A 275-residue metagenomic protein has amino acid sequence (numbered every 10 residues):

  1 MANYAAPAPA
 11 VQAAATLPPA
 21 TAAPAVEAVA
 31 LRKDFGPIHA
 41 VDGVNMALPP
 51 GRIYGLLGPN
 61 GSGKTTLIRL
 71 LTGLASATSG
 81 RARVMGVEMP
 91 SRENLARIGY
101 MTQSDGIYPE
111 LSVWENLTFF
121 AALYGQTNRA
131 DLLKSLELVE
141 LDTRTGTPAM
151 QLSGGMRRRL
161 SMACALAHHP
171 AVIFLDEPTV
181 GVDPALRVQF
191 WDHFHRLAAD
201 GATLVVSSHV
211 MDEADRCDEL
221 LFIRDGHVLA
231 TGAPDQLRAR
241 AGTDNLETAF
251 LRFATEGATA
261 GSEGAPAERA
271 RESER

Functional and structural regions predicted by a protein language model:
T72: Helix-to-loop junction immediately C-terminal to a conserved catalytic motif
G80-A96: Conserved ABC transporter NBD signature motif
T118, A122, R129-R144: Conserved ABC ATPase "signature" region
I173-E177: Catalytic Walker B motif of ABC-type/P-loop ATPase nucleotide-binding domains
T231-G232: ABC ATPase "signature
